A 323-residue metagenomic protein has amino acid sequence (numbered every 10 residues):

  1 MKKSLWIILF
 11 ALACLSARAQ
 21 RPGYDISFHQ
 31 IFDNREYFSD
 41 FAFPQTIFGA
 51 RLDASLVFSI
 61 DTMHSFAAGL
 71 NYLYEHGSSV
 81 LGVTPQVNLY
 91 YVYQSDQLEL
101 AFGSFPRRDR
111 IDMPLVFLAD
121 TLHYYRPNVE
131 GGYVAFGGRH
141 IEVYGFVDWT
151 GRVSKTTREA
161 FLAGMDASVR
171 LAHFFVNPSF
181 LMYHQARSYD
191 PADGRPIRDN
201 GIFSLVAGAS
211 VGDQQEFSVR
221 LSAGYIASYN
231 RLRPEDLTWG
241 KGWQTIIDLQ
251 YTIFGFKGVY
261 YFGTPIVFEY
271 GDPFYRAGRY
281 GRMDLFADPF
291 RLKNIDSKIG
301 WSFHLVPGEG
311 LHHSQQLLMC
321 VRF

Functional and structural regions predicted by a protein language model:
P22, T62-A68, Q97-A101, H140-G145 (+4 more regions): Repeated loop/turn-to-beta-strand initiation elements of outer-membrane beta-barrel proteins
Y24-N34, A68-Y72, F102-P106, G145-W149 (+4 more regions): Transmembrane beta-barrel strands of outer-membrane/channel proteins
A42-F48, S79-V83, L122-R126, S154-A160 (+4 more regions): Replace "Gram-negative outer membrane beta-barrel proteins" with "bacterial and organellar outer membrane beta-barrel
L52-A54, V87-Y91, G132, M165 (+4 more regions): Membrane-embedded beta-strands of outer-membrane beta-barrel proteins, especially the hydrophobic/small aromatic
L56-I60, Y91-S95, F136-G138, A167-L171 (+4 more regions): Residue-level signature of outer-membrane beta-barrel architecture
E99-S168: Surface-exposed coil loops of outer-membrane beta-barrel proteins
I111-V116, D120, R233-T238, I246-G300: Outer membrane beta-barrel transmembrane domains
L311-F323: Outer-membrane beta-barrel "beta-signal"
